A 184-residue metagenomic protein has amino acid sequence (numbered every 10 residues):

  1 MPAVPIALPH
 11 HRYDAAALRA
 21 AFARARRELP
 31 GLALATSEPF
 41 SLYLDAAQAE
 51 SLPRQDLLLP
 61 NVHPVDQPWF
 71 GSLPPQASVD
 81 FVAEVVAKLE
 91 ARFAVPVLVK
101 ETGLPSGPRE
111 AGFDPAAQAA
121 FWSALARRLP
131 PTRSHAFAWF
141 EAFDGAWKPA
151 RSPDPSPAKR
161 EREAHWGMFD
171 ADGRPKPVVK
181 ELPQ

Functional and structural regions predicted by a protein language model:
M1-Y13, S37, A46, L98-V99: Active-site groove signature of glycoside hydrolases
A3-R12, P64-V79, R109-G112: Surface-exposed cleft-lining segments at the edges of enzyme active sites
D14-P30, V86-A91, P130: Surface-exposed amphipathic alpha-helices with a cationic face
F22-D45, A94-G103, G107, S134-W147: Aromatic-lined carbohydrate-recognition surfaces of secreted/lumenal glycan-active proteins
E38-D80: Aromatic- and acid-rich polysaccharide-binding/catalytic face of secreted or lumenal carbohydrate-active enzymes
Q48, L57, P74-S106: Catalytic alpha/beta core domains of metabolic enzymes, predominantly
V62-Q67, A91-F121, E141-R151: Active-site clefts of carbohydrate-active enzymes
E110-A117, R128-Q184: Aromatic-rich peripheral "rim/lid" segments of glycoside hydrolase catalytic domains that contact and position glycan
